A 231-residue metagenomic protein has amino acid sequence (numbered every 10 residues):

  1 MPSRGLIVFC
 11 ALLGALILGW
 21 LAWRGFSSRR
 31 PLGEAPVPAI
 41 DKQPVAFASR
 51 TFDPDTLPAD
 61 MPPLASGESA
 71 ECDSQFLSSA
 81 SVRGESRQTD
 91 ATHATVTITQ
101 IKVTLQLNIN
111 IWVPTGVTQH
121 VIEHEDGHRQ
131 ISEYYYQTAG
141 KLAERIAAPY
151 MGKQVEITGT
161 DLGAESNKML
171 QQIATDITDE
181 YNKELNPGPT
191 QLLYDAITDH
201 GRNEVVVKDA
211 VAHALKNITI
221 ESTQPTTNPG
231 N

Functional and structural regions predicted by a protein language model:
M1-G5: Positively charged n-region of N-terminal signal peptides that target proteins for export
V8-L21: Hydrophobic membrane-insertion alpha-helices, especially the h-region of bacterial N-terminal signal peptides
G19-P31: Membrane-interface motif at the C-terminal end of an N-terminal transmembrane signal
P36-T97, V103, Y150-N231: Metalloprotease/metallohydrolase-associated module, dominated by Zn2+-dependent proteases
T99-I101, L105-L107, I111: Early exported N-terminus immediately downstream of N-terminal targeting peptides
G116-H120, R129: Active-site alpha-helix of zinc metalloproteases
D126-E144: Catalytic Zn2+-binding segment of zinc metalloproteases
